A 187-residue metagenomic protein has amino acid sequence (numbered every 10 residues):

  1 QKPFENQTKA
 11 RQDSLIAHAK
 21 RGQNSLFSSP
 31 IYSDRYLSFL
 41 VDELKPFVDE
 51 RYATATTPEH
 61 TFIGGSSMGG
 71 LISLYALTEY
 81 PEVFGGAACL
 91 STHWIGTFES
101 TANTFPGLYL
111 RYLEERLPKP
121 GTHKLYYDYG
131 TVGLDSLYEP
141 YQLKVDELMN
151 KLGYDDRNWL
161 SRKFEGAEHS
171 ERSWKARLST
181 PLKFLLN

Functional and structural regions predicted by a protein language model:
Q1-N187: Non-catalytic cap/lid and distal C-terminal segments of serine-dependent acyl enzymes
